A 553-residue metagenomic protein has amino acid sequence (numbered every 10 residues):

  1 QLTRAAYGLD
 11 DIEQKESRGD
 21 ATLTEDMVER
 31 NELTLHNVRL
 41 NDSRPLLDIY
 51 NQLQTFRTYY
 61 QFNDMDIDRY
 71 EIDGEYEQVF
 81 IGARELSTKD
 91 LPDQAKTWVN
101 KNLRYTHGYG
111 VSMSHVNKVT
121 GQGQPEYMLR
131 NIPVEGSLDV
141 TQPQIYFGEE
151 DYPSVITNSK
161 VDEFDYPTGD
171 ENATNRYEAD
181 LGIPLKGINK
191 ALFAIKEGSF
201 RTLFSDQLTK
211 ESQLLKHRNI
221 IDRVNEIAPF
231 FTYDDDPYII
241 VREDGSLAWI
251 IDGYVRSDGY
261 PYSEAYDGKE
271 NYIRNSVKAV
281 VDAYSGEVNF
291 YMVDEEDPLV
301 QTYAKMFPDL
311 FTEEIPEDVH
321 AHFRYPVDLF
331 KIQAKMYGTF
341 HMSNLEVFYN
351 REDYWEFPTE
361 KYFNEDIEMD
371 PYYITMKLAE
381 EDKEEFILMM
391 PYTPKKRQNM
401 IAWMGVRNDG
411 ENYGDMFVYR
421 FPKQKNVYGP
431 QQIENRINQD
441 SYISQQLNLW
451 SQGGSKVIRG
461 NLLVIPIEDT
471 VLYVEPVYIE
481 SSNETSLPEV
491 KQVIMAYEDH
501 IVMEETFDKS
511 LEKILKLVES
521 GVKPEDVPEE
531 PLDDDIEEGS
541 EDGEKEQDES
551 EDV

Functional and structural regions predicted by a protein language model:
Q1-V553: Soluble extracytoplasmic regions of secretory-pathway and membrane proteins
